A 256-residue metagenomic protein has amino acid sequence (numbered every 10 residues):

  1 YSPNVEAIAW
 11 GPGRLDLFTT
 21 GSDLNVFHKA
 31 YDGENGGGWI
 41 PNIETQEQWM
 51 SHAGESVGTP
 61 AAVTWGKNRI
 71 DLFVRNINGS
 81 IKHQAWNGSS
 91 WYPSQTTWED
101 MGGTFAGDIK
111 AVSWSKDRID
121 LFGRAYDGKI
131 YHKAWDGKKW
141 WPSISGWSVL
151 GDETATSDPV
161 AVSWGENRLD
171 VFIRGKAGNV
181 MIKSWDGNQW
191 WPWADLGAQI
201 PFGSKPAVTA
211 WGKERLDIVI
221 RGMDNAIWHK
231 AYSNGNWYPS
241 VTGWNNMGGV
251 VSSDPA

Functional and structural regions predicted by a protein language model:
Y1-A256: A structural motif
